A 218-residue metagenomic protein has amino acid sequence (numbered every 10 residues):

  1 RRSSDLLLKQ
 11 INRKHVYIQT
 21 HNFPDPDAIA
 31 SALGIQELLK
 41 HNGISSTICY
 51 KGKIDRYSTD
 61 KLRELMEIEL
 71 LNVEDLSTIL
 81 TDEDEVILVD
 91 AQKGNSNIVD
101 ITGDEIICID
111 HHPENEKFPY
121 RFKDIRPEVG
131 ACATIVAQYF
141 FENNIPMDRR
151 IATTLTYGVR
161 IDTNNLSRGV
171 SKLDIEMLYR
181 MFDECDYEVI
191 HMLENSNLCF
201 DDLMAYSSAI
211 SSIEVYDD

Functional and structural regions predicted by a protein language model:
S4-F23, S31-N42, E116-D218: A structured phosphate/pyrophosphate-recognition subdomain
I11-L80: Anionic-ligand anchoring segments at beta-strand to alpha-helix junctions in alpha/beta enzyme folds, i.e., glycine
Q19-H21, C49, D84, D104 (+1 more regions): Generic secretory/membrane-interface signal
D25-D27, D90, D110, D162: Acidic active-site catalytic centers that drive phospho-/nucleotidyl reactions and related ester hydrolyses
S58, T81-V86, D202-L203: Short, solvent-exposed polar/charged micro-motifs at secondary-structure junctions
E64, E69-F122: Active-site cofactor/cluster-binding pocket
